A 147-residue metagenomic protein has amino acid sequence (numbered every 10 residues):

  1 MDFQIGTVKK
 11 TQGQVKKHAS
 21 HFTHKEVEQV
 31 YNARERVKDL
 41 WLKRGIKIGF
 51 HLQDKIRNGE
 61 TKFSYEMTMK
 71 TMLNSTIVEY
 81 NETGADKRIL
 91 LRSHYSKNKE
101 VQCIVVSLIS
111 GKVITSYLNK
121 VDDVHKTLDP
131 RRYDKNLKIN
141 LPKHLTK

Functional and structural regions predicted by a protein language model:
M1-K147: Ribonuclease/tRNase effector modules and their secretory precursors
